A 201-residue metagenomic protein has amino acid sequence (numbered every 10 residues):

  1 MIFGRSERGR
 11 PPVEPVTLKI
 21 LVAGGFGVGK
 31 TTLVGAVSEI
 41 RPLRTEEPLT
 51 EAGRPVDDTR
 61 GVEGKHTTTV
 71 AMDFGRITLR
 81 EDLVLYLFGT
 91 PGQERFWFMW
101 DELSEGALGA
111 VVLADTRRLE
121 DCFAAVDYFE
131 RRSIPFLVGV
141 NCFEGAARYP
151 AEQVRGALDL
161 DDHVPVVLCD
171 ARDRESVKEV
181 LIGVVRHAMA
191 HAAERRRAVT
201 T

Functional and structural regions predicted by a protein language model:
I2-V62, R76-R80, V84-Y86: Conserved G1/Walker A P-loop phosphate-binding module
T69, P91-F96, R117-D121, Y149: Short secondary-structure boundary/capping elements
R76, R95, V177-L181: Flexible phosphate-sensing "switch/lid" loops adjacent to ATP/NTP-binding sites across phosphate-transfer
L87-T90, A110-T116, V138-C142, L168-D170: Conserved beta-strand segments of the P-loop GTPase G domain that flank and frequently precede/overlap
Q93-R117, D127-R132: Inter-motif core of Ras-like GTPase G domains
L113-H163: Conserved C-terminal guanine-recognition region of P-loop GTPase G domains, centered on the G4
E144-T201: Canonical P-loop GTPase G-domain recognition
